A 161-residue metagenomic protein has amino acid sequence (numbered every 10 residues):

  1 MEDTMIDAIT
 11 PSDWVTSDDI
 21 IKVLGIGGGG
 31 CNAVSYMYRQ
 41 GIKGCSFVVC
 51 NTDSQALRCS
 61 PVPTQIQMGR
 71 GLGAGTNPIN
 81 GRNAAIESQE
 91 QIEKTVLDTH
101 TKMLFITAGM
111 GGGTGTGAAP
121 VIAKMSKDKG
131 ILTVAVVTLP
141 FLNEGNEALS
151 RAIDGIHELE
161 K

Functional and structural regions predicted by a protein language model:
M1-K161: Tubulin/FtsZ superfamily GTPase core signature
